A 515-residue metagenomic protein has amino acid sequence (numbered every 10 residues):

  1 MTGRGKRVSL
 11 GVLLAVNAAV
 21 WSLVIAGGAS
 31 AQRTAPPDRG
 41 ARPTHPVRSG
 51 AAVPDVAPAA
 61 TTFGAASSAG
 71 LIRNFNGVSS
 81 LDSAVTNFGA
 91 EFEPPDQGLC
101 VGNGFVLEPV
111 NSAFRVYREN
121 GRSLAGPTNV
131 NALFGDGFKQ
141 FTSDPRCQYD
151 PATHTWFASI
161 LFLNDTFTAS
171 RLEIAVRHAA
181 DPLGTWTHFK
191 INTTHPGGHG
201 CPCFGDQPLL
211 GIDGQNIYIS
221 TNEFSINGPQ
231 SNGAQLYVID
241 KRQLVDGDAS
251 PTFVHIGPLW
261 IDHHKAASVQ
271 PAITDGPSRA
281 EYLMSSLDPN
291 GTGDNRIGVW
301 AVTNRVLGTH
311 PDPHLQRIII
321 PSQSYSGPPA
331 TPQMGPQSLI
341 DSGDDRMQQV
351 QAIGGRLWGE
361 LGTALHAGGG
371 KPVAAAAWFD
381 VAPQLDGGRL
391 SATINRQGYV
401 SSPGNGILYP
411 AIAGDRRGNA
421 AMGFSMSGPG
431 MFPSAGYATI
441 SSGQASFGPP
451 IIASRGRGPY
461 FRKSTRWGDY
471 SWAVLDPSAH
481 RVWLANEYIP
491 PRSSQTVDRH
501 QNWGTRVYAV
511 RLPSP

Functional and structural regions predicted by a protein language model:
M1-V8: N-terminal secretory signal peptides that target proteins for export/translocation
T2, G27-Q32: Zymogen propeptides/activation segments of proteases
L13-V24: Bacterial N-terminal signal peptides
S30-P515: C-terminal PAP-associated
